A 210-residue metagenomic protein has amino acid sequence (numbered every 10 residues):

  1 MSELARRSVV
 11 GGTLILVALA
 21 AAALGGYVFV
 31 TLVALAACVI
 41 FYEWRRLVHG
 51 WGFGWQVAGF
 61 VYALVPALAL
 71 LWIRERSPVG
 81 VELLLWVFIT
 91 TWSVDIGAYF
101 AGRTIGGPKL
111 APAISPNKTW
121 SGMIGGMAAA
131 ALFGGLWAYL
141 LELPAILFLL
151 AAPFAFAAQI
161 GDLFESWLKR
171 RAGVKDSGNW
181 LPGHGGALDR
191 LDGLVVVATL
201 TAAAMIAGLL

Functional and structural regions predicted by a protein language model:
M1-G12, F41-V197: Interhelical loop and helix-boundary elements at the membrane-water interface of polytopic inner-membrane proteins
S2-A22, V33-A34: Anchoring transmembrane alpha helix of integral membrane proteins
A21-F29, L141-P144, L210: Transmembrane helix interruption/hinge and helix-loop junction motifs
A22, R170, M205: Short polybasic/polar patches that bind polyanions
G26-Y27, A36-V39, V65: Generic alpha-helix structural propensity
F29-A34, L149: Hydrophobic alpha-helical membrane segments of integral membrane proteins
A34-V39, M127, A202: Residue-level recognition of pore/gate-forming positions within transmembrane alpha-helices of multi-pass
A202-L210: Juxtamembrane boundary at the C-terminal end of a transmembrane helix
